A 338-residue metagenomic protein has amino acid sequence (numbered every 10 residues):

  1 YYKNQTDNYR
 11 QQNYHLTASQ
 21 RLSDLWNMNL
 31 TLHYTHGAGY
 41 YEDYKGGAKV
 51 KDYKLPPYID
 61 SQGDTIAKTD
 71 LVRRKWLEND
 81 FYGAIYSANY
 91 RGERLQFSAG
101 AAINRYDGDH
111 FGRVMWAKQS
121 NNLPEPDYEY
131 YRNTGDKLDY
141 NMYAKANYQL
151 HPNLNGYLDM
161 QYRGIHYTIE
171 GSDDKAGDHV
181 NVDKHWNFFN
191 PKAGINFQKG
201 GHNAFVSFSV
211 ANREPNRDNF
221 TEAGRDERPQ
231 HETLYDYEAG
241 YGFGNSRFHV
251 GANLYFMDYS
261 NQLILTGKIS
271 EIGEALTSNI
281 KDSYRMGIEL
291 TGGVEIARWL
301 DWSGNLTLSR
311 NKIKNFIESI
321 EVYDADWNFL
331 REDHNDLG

Functional and structural regions predicted by a protein language model:
Y1, G37-D43, Y53-K54, Y106-G112 (+9 more regions): Outer-membrane beta-barrel proteins
Y2-N4, N13, T17, T69-K75 (+8 more regions): Extracellular loop and loop/strand-boundary signature of outer-membrane beta-barrel proteins
N8-D174, N196-G200, A204-S207, F248-L254: Face-selective signature of the C-terminal outer-membrane beta-barrel domain
L16, Q20, A84-Y86, M142-A144 (+6 more regions): Membrane-embedded beta-strands of outer-membrane beta-barrel proteins, especially the hydrophobic/small aromatic
R21, Y90-G92, Q149, K184 (+2 more regions): Surface-exposed coil/turn segments at beta-strand junctions on protein surfaces, enriched
P152, F256-D258, S278-G338: Gram-negative outer-membrane beta-barrel transporters
G164-D173, D183-W186, I195-E238, F243 (+3 more regions): Surface-exposed extracellular loop regions of Gram-negative outer-membrane beta-barrel proteins, predominantly
H185-N187, G242-H249, I288, V294-A297 (+1 more regions): Signature for the C-terminal beta-barrel architecture of outer-membrane proteins
